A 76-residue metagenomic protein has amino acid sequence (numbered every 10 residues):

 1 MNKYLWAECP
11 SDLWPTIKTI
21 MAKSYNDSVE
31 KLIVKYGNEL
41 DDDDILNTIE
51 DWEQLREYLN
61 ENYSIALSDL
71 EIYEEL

Functional and structural regions predicted by a protein language model:
M1-P15: Short aromatic-glycine-(Arg/Gly/Cys) micro-motifs in beta-strand/loop hairpins
W14-K23: A short, exposed loop/beta-hairpin motif centered on an aromatic-Gly-Thr core
A22-N26, L46-I49: Conserved aromatic
S24-D41: A short, charged, amphipathic alpha-helix used as a generic interaction element across diverse proteins
G37-L76: Short, mixed-charge low-complexity intrinsically disordered segments
